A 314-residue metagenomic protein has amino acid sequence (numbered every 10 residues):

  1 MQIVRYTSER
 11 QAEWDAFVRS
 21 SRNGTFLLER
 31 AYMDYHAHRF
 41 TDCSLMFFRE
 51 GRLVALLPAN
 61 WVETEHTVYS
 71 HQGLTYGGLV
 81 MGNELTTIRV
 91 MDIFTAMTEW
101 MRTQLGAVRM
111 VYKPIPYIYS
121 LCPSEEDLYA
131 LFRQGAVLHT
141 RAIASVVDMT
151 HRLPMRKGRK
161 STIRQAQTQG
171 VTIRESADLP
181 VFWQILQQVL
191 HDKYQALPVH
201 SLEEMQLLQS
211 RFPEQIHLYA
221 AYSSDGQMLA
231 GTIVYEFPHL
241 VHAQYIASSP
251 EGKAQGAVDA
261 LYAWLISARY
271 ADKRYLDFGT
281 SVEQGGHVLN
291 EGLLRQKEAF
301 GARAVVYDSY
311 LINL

Functional and structural regions predicted by a protein language model:
I3-E50, V54-H66, P114-G252: A conserved beta-strand-loop-helix scaffold within acyl/acetyltransferase catalytic domains
A37, M101-R102, Q209-S210, Y270 (+1 more regions): N-terminal cationic-hydrophobic initiation segments that often serve targeting/anchoring roles
F40-D42, L105-A107, A271-K273: Short, high-confidence coil segments that cap the C-terminus of an alpha-helix and link into the following beta-strand
L57-A59, L74, V80, M91-A96 (+1 more regions): Aromatic (often tryptophan-rich) hydrophobic motifs at membrane interfaces
E63-G78: Conserved acyl-donor/pantetheine-binding loop and adjacent beta-alpha core of acyl/acetyltransferases and related
L74-L121: A gly/proline- and charged-residue-enriched helix-loop-helix capping module
W100-T103, A130, Q165, A268 (+1 more regions): Alpha-helical scaffold elements within enzyme catalytic domains, especially in hydrolases
Y112, R141, S176, F278-G279 (+1 more regions): Residue-level detector of family-conserved "landmark" positions at structurally sensitive sites
